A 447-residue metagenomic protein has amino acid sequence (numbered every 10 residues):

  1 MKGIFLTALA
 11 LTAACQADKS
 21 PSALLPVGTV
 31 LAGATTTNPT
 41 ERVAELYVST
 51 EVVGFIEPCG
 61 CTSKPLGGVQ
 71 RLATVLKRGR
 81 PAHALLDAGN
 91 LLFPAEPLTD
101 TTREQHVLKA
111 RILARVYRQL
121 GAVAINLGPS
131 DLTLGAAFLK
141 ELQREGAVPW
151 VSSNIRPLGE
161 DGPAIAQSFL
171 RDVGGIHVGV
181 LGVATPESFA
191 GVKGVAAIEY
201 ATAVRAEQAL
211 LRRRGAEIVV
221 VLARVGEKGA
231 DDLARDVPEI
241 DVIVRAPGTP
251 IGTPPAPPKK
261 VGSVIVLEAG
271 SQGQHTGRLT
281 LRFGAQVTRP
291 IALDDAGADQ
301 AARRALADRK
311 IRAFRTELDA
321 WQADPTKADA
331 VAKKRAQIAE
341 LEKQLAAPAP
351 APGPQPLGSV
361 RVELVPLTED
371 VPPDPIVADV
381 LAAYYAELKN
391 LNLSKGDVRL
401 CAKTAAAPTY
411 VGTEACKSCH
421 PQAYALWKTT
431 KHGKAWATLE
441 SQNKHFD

Functional and structural regions predicted by a protein language model:
K2-A13: Bacterial N-terminal signal peptides
F5-L6, R115, A415-S418: Alpha-helical interaction segments
L6-A8, T35, E41, Y410: Residue-level detector of transmembrane insertion/anchoring sites
A13, E57-C59, R399, E414: Secreted/extracellular small peptides and ectodomain modules produced from precursors
C15-N390, C419: Acidic, metal/ion-coordinating pockets
P375-D447: Sequence context of c-type cytochrome heme-c attachment sites
